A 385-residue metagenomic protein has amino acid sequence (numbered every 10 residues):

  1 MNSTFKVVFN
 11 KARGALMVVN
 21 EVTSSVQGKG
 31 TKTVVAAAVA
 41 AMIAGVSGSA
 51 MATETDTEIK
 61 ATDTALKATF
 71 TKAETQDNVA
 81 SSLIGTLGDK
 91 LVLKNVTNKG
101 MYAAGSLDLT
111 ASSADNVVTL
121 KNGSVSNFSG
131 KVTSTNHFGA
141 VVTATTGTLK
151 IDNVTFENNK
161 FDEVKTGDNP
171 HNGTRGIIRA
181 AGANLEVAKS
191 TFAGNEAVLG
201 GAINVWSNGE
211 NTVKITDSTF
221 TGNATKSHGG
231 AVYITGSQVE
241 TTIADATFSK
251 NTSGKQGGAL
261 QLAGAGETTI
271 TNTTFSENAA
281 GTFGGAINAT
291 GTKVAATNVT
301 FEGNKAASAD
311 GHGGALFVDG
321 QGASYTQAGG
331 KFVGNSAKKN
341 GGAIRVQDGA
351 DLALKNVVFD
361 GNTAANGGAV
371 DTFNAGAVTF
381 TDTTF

Functional and structural regions predicted by a protein language model:
M1-T4, V8-A52: Gram-negative bacterial Sec-dependent N-terminal signal peptides
F5-V7, E54, I59, A111 (+1 more regions): Assembly/interface hotspot detector across virion components, adhesins/toxins, and nucleic-acid enzymes
N10, T55-K72: Short N-terminal segments immediately surrounding and downstream of signal-peptide cleavage
R13-A15, A65, V117: A generic structural signal for beta-strand entry/edge sites
G48, A52-E54, T75-V79, I151 (+1 more regions): Low-complexity, glycine- and small/polar-enriched segments
T53, G85-L87: Ser/Thr/Pro-rich, intrinsically disordered low-complexity segments
K67-I84, T97-V117, S129-A144, N158-A181 (+7 more regions): Extracellular beta-strand/beta-solenoid scaffold signature
T71, G88-K99, T119-K131, T148-D162 (+8 more regions): Right-handed parallel beta-helix
